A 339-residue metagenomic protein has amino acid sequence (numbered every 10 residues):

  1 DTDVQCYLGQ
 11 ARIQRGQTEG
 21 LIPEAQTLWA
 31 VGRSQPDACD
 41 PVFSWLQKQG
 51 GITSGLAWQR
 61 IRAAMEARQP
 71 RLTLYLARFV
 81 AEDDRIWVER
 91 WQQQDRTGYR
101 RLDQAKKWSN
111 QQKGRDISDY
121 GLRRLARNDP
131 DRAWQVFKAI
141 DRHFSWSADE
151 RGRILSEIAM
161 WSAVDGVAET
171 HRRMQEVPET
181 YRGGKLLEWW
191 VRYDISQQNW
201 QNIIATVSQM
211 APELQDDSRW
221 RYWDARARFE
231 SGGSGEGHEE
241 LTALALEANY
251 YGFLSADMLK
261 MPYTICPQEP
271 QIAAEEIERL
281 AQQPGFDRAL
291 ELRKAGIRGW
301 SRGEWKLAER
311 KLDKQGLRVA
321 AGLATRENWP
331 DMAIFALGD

Functional and structural regions predicted by a protein language model:
D1-D339: Cell-wall glycan-active module
